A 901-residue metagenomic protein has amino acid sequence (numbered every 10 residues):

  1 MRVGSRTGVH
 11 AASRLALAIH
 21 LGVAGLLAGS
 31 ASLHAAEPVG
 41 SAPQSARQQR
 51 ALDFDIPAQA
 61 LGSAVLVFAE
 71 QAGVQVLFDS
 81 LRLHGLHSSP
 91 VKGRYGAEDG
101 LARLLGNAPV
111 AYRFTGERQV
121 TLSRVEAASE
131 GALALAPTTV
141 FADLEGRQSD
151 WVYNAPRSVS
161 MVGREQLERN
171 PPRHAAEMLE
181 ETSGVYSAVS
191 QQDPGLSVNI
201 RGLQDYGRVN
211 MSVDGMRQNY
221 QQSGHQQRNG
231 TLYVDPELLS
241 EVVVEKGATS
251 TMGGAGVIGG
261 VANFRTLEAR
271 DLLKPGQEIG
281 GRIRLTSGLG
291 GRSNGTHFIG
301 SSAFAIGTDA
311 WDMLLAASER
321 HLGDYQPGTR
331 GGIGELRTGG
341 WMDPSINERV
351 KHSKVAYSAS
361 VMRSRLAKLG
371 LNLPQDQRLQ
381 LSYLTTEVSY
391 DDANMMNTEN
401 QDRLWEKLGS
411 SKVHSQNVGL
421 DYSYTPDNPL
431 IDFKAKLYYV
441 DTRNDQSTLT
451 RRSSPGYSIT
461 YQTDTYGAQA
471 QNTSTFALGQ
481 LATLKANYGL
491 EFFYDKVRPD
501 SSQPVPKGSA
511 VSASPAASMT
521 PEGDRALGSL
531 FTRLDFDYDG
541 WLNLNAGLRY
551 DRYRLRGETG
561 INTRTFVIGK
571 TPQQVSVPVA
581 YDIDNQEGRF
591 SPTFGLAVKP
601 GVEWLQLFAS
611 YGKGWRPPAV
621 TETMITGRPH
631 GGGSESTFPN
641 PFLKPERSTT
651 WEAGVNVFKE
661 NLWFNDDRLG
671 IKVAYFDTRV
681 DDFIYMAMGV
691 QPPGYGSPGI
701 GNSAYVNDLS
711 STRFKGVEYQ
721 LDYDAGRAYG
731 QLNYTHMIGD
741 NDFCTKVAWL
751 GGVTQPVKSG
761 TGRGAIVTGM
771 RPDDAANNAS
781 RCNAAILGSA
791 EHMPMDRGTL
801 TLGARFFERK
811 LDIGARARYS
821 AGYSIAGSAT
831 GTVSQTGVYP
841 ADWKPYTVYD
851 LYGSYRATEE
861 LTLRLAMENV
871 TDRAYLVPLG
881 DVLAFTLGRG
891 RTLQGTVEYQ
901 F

Functional and structural regions predicted by a protein language model:
V39-P43, V65, E117, S123-E168 (+4 more regions): Short, acidic, small-residue-rich periplasmic hinge/interaction motif at the N-terminus of Gram-negative outer-membrane
T121-S123, W151, A176-R217, K246: Extracytoplasmic beta-strand/coil segments of soluble accessory domains associated with Gram-negative outer-membrane
Q218-A248: Short acidic/polar hinge/loop motifs at secondary-structure boundaries that mediate gating or recognition
L285, S423, D432-T448, K599 (+5 more regions): Membrane-embedded beta-barrel scaffold of Gram-negative outer-membrane proteins
S293-L322, P327, G331-D392, H414-Q416 (+5 more regions): Transmembrane beta-barrel wall of Gram-negative outer-membrane proteins
A356-M362, N372, D376-P429, T442-T465 (+2 more regions): Flexible loop and strand-edge segments within Gram-negative outer membrane beta-barrel domains
N372-P374, T483-K485, E491, P521-T678 (+2 more regions): Structural signature of Gram-negative outer-membrane beta-barrels, strongest in the C-terminal barrel of TonB-dependent
S474, D537-L544, D551-Y553, W663-V680 (+3 more regions): Gram-negative outer-membrane beta-barrel transporters
